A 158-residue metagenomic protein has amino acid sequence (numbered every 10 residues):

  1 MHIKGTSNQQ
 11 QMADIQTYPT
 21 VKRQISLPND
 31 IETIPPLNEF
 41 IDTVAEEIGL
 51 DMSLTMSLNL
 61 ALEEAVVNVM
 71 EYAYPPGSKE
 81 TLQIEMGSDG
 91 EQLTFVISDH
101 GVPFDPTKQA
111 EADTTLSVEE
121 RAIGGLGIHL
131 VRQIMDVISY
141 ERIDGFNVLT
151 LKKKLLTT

Functional and structural regions predicted by a protein language model:
M1-I25, R132-T158: Flexible, glycine-/charge-rich segments associated with ATP-binding catalytic modules
E39-E63, E120-A122: Conserved short strand/loop->alpha-helix "switch" segment adjacent to the catalytic nucleotide/phosphoryl-transfer site
E63-E64, N68, Q133: Conserved polar catalytic motif of the HATPase_c/GHKL fold
V69-Y74: Short helix-loop "hinge" at the ATP-lid/N-box region of the Bergerat-fold HATPase_c
T81-E91: Short beta-strand/loop element within the Bergerat-fold HATPase_c
F95-I123: Glycine-rich/acidic phosphate-handling loop/turn and adjacent ATP-lid/helix of nucleotide-binding kinase/ATPase domains
E120-M135: Glycine-rich phosphate-binding loop
